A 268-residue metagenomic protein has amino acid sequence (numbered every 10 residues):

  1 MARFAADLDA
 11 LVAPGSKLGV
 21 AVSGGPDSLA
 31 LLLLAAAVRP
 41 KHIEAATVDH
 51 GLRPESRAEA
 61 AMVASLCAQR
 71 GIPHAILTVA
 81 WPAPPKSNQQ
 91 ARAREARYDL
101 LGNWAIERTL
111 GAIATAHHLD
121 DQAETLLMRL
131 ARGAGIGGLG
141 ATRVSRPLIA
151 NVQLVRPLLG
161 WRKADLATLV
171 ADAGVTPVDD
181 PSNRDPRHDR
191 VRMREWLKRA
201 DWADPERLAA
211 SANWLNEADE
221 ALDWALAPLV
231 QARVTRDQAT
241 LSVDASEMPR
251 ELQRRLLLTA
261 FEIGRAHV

Functional and structural regions predicted by a protein language model:
M1-A200: Core alpha/beta nucleotide-donor-binding catalytic domains of modification enzymes
A2-A5, V234-R265: Mid-to-C-terminal catalytic/tRNA-binding core of tRNA(Ile)-lysidine synthase
R192, A210, R255-L256: Amphipathic alpha-helical interaction segments
R199-L208: Inter-helical turn/loop segments and adjacent helix faces that build the functional surface of alpha-helical bundle
L208-L222: Amphipathic alpha-helical coiled-coil segments
L222-R233: Oxyanion-binding "anion nests"
